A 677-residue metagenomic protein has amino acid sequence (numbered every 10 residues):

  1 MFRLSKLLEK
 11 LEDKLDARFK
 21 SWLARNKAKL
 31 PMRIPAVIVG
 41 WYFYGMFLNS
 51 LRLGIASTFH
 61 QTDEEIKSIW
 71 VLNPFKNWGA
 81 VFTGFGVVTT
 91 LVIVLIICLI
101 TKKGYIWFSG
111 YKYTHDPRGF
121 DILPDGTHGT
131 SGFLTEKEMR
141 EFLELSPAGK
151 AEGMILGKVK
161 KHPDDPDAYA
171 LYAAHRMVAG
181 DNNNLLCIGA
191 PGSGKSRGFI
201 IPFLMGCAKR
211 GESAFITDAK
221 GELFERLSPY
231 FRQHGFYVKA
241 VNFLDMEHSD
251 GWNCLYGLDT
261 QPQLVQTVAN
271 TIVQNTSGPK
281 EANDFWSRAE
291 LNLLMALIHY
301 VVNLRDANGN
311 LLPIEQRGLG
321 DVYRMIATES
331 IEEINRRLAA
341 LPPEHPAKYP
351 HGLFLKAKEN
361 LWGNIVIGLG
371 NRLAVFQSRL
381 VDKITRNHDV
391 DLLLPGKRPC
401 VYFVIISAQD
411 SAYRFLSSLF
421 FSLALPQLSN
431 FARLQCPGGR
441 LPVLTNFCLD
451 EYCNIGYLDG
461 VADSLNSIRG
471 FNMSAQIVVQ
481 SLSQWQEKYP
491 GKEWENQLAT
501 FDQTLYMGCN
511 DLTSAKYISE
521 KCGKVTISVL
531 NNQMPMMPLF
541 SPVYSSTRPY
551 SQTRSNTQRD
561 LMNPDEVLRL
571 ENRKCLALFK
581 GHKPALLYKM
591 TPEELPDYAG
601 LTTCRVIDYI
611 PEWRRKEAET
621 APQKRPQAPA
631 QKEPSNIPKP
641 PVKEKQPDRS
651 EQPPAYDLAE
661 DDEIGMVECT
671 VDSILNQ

Functional and structural regions predicted by a protein language model:
M1-S193, R197-P202, R210, Q552 (+2 more regions): Basic- and hydrophobic-enriched, low-structure N-terminal and domain-boundary segments that flank ATP-binding catalytic
D116-R118, R386-D391, L441, P535-F540: A glycine-rich phosphate-binding loop feature that marks nucleotide/adenosyl-phosphate handling sites
A148-Y172, P342-N360, I527-F540: N-terminal short leaders/motifs
G149, G153, G157, A269 (+4 more regions): Glycine-centered flexibility motif
K160-L171, S277-N283, D306-I314, P437 (+1 more regions): Low-complexity, polar-biased intrinsically disordered regions enriched in Pro/Ser/Thr/Gly
K161, R176-M473, K488-Y489, A499 (+4 more regions): P-loop NTPase motor domains
P166-L171, N430, E487-K488: Short gly/ser/thr-rich secondary-structure transition/capping motifs
L465-S467, F471-F579: Conserved ATP-driven motor cores of ASCE-family P-loop NTPases powering translocation/secretion/packaging/pilus
